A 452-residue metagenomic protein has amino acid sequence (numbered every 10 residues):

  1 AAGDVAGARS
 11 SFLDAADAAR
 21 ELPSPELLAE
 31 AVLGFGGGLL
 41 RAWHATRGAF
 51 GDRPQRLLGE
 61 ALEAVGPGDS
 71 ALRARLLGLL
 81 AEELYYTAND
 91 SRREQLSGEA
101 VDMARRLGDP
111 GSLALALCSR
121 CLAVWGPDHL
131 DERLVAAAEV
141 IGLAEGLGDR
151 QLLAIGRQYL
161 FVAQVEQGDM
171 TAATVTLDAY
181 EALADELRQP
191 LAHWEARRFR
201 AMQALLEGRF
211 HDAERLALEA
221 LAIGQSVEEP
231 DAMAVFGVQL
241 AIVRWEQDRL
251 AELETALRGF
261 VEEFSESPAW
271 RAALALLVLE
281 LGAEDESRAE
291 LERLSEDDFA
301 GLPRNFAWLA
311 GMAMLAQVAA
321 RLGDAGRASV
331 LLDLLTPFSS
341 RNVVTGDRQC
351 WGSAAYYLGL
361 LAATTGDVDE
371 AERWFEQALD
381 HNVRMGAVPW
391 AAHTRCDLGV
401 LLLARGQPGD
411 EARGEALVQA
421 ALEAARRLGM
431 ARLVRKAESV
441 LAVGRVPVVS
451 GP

Functional and structural regions predicted by a protein language model:
A1, G7-L22, E26-E30, P54-G68 (+7 more regions): Helix-coil-helix junctions within alpha-helical repeat/solenoid scaffolds
A1-A2, L13, D17, A29-A45 (+3 more regions): Non-membrane alpha-helical segments in proteins
G3, A49, A88, D128 (+4 more regions): Short, surface-exposed alpha-helical recognition segments that flank or form part of ligand/macromolecule-binding
F35-R56, S91-E94, R120, P408-E411: Short coil/linker segments at helix-helix boundaries
R47, G51, S70, Y86 (+7 more regions): Alpha-helix initiation and capping sites
G66, G108-S112, S119: Acidic, proline/glycine-rich low-complexity intrinsically disordered segments
L84-L96, M103, L107-D109, L115: A conserved hydrophobic secondary-structure block that centers on an alpha-helix together with its immediately flanking
E99-G108, L130-G146, Q151-L153, A163: Hydrophobic, small-residue-rich alpha-helical packing segments that form membrane-like cores
